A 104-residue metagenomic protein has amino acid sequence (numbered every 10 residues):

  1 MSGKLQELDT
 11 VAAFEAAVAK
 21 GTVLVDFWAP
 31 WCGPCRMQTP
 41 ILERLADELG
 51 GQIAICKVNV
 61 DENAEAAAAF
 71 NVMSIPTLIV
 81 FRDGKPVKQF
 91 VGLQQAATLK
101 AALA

Functional and structural regions predicted by a protein language model:
K4, W28, A54-C56: Conserved Rossmann-like nucleotide-binding pocket used by diverse enzymes that bind dinucleotide cofactors
L5-T22: A short beta-strand-turn-helix
G21, W28-W31, S74: Short pre-active-site segment immediately N-terminal to redox-active cysteine/selenocysteine motifs in thiol-based
L24-V25, I55, L78: Hydrophobic beta-strand anchors of alpha/beta hydrolase catalytic cores
R36-L49: Typically the conserved alpha-helix immediately C-terminal to a functionally engaged Cys/Sec in thioredoxin-like
V60-A67: Structural microenvironment flanking redox-active thiols in thiol-disulfide oxidoreductases
F70-I79: Structural micro-motif
I79-A104: Non-catalytic, surface beta->alpha helical segment in thiol-disulfide oxidoreductase systems
